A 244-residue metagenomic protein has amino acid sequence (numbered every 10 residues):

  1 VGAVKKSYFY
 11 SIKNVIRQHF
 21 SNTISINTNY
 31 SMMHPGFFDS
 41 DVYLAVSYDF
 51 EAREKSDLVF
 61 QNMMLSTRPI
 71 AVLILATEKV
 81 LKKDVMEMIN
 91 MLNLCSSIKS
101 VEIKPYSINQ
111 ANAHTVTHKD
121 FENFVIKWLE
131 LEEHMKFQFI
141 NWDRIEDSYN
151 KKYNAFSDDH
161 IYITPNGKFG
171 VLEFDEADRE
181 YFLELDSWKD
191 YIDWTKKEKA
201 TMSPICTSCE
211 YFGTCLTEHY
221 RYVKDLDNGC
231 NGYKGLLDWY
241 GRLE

Functional and structural regions predicted by a protein language model:
A3-I108: Radical SAM/AdoMet-radical enzyme domain recognition
K6, P35, K55, K83 (+4 more regions): Generic domain-boundary/flexible-linker signal
F9, S56, V85, T117-V125 (+1 more regions): A structural signal for well-ordered alpha-helical scaffolds and beta->alpha junctions
I26-N27, S31-M32, K99, Y106-H114 (+2 more regions): Repeat-unit-sized solenoid/scaffold elements
G36, L94, K152-N154, H160-Y162 (+1 more regions): A general structural signal for short secondary-structure junctions and capping/turn motifs
S100, S107-R179, F212-T214: A C-terminal junction/extension of Radical SAM enzymes
D175-E244: Flexible mid-to-C-terminal extensions adjoining Fe-S/redox cofactors in radical SAM and related proteins
